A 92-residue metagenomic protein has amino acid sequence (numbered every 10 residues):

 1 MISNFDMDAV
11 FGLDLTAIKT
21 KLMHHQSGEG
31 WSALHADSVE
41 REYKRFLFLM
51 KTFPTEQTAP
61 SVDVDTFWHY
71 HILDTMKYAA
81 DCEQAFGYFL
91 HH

Functional and structural regions predicted by a protein language model:
M1-H92: Intrinsically disordered, low-complexity, repeat-rich regions that form long N- or C-terminal tails or large
